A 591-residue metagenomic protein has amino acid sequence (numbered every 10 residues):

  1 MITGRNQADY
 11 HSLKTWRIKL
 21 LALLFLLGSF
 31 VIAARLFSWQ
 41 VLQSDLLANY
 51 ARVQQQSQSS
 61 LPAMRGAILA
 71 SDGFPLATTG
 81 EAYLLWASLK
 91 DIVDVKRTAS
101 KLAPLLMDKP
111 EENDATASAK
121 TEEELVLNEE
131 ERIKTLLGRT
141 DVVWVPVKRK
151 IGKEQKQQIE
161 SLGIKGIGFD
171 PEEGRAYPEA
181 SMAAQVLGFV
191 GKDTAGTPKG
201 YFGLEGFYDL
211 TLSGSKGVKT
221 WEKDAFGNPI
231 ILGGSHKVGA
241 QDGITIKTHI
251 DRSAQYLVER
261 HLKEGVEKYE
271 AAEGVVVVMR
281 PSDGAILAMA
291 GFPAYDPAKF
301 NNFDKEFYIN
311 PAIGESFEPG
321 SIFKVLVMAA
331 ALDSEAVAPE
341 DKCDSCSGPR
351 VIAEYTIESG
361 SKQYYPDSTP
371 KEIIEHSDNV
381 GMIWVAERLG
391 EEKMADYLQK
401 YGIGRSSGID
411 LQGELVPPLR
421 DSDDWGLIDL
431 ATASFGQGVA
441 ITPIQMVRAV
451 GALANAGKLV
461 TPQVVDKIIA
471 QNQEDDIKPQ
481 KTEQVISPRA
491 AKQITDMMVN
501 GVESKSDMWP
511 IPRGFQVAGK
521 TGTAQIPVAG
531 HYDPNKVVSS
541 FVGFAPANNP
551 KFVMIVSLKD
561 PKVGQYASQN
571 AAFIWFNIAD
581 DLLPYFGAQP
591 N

Functional and structural regions predicted by a protein language model:
I2-N6, A77, K223-K237, I250 (+5 more regions): Beta-lactam-recognizing serine transpeptidase/beta-lactamase-like catalytic domain environment
I2-T3, S12-L46: Hydrophobic alpha-helical transmembrane signal-anchor segments
S38, R65, G163, K263-A272 (+4 more regions): Flexible, solvent-exposed loop/hinge segments and secondary-structure transition points
D45-Q55: A structural "hinge/loop" feature
S59, A63-D108: Juxtamembrane extramembrane loops of integral membrane proteins
S60-M64, K216, E270-E273, D344: Short, small/polar residue-rich loop motifs at catalytic or cofactor-binding pockets
S100-P104, E131-G243, V556, F573-F576: Small/polar-residue-rich segments within soluble enzyme cores
W144, G166, I230-G274: Conserved, well-ordered alpha-helix/loop/beta-strand core segments that scaffold catalytic motifs
